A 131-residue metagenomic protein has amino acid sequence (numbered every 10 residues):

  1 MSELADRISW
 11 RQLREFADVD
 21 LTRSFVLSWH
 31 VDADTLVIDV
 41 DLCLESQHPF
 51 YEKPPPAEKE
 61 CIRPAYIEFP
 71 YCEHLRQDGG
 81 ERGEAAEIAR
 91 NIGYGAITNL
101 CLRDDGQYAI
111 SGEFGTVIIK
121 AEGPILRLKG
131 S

Functional and structural regions predicted by a protein language model:
M1-S131: Surface-exposed, interaction-prone regions used to assemble/regulate multi-protein complexes
